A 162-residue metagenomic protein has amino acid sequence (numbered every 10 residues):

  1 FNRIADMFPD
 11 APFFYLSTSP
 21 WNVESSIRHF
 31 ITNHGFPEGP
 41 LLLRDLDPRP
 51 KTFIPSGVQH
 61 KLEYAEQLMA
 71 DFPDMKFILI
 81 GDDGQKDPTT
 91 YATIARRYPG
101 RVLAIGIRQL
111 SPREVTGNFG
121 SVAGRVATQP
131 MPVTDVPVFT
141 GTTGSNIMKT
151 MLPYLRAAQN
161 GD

Functional and structural regions predicted by a protein language model:
F1-S19: Glycine- and small hydrophobic-enriched segments that form the cores of compact globular domains
A11, S19-D162: C-terminal cap/substrate-recognition subdomain and adjoining C-terminal extension of metal-dependent phosphatase-like
